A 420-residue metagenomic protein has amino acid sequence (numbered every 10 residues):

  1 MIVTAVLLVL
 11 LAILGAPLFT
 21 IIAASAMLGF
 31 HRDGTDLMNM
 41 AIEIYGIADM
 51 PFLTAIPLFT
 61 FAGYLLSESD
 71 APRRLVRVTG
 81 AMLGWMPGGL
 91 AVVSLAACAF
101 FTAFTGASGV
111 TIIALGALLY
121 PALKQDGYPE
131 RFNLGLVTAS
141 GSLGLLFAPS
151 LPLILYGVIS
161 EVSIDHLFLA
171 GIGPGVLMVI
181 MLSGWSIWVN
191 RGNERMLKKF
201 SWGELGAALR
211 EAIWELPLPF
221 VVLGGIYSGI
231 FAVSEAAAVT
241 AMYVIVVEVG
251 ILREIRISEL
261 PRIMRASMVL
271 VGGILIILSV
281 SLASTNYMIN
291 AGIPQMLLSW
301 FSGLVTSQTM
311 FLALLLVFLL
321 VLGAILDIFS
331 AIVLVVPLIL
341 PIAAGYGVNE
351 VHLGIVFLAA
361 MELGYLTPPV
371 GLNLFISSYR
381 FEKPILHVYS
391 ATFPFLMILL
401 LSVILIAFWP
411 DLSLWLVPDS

Functional and structural regions predicted by a protein language model:
M1-S420: Alpha-helical transmembrane segments of multi-pass membrane transport proteins
